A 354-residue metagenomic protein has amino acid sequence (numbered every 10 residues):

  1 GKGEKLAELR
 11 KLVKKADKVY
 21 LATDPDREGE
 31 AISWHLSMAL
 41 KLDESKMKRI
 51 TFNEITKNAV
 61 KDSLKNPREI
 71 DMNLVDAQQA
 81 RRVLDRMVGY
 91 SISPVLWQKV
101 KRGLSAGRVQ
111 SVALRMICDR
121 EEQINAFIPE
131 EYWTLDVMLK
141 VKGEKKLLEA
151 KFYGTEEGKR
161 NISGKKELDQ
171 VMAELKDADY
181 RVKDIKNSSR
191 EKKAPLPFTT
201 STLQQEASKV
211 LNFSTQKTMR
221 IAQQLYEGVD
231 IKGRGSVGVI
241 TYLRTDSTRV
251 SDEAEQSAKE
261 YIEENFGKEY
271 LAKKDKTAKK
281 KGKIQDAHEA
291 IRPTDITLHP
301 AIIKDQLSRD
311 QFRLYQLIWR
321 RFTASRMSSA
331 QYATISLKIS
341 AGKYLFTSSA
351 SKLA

Functional and structural regions predicted by a protein language model:
G1-A354: Toprim catalytic domain recognition across nucleic-acid enzymes
